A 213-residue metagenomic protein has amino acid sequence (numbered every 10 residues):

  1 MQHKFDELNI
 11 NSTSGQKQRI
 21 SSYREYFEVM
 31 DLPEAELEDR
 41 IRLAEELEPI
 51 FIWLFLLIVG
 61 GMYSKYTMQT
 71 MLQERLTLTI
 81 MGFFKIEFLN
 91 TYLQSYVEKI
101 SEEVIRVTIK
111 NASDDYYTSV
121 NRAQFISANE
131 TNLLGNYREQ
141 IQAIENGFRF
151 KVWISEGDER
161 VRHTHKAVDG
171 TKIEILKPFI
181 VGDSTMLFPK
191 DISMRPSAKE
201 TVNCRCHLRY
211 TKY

Functional and structural regions predicted by a protein language model:
M1-Q142, N146, Y210-Y213: N-terminal leader/targeting and assembly helices and adjacent pre-domain segments
N121-Y213: Acidic, glycine-rich two-metal-ion catalytic cores of nucleic acid-processing enzymes
